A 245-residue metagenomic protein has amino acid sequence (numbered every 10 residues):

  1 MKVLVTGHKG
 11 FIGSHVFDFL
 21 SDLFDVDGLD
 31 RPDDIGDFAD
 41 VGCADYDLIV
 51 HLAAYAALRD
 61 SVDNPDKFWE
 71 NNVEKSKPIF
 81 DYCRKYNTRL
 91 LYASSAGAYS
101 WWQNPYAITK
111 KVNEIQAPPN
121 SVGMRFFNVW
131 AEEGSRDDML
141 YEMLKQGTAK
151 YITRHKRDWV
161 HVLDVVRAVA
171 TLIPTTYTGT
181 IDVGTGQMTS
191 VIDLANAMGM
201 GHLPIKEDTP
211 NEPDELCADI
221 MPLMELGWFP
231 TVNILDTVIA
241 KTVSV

Functional and structural regions predicted by a protein language model:
V3-S21: N-terminal Rossmann NAD(P)H-binding glycine-rich loop of SDR-like oxidoreductase domains
D25-V41: Adenosine-cofactor binding site in Rossmann-like domains, unifying the SAM/SAH pocket of S-adenosylmethionine-dependent
A39-N71, S100: NAD(P)H-binding glycine-rich loop region in Rossmannoid oxidoreductase-like domains and their noncatalytic homologs
I49, D63-L90: NAD(P)-cofactor binding segment of oxidoreductase domains
K77-A107, V122: Conserved Rossmann-fold NAD(P)-dependent oxidoreductase catalytic core, especially the SDR/UDP-sugar
Q103-A107, K111, I115-V166, A170 (+1 more regions): NAD(P)-dependent short-chain dehydrogenase/reductase
R154, T180-I181, T189-N196, M200-I220: C-terminal "lid/loop" region of Rossmann-like NAD(P)-dependent oxidoreductases
M221, N233-V245: Amphipathic terminal alpha-helices
